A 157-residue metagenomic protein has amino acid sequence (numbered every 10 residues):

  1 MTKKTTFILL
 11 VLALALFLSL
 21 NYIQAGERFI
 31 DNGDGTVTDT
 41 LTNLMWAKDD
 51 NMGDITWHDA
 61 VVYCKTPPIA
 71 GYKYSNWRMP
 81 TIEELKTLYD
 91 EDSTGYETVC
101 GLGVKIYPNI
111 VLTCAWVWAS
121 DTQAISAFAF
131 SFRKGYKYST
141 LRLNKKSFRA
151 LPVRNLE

Functional and structural regions predicted by a protein language model:
M1-L10: Bacterial N-terminal signal peptides that target proteins for export
L9-S19: Bacterial N-terminal signal peptides
Q24-W77, R149-V153: Extracellular adhesion/carbohydrate-recognition regions
F29-D31, I110-V111, K145: Short solvent-exposed loop/turn micro-motifs enriched in small/polar/acidic residues
V37, M45, A127-F128, K137: Hydrophobic residues embedded in beta-strands of well-ordered beta-sheets
V61-N76, I82-K134: An exposed tryptophan-centered "aromatic clamp" motif
L141-E157: Short, structured beta-strand segments at or near domain termini in extracellular proteins/domains
